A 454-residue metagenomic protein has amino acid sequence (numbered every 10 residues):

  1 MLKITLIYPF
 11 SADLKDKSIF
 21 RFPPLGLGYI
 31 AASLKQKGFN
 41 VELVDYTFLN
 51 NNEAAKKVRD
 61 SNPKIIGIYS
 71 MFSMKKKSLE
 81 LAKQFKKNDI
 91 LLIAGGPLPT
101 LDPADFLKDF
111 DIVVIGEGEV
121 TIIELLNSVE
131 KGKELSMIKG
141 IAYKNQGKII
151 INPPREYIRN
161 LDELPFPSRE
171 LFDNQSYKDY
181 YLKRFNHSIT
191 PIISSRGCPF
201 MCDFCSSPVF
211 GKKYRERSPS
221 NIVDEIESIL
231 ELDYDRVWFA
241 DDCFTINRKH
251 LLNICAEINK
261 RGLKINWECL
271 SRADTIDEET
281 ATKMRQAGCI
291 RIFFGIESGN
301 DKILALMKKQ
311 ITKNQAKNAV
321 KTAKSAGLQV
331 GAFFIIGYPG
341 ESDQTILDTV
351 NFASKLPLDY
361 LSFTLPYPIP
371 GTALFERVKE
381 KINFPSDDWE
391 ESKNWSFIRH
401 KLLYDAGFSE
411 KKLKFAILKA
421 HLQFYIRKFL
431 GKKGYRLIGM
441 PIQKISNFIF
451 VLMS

Functional and structural regions predicted by a protein language model:
L2, F20, G26, I30-N160 (+1 more regions): Glycine-rich beta-alpha loop elements in corrinoid/cobalamin-binding modules across cobalamin-dependent enzymes
L2-L14, A142-N145, I149, Q329 (+3 more regions): C-terminal accessory regions of radical SAM enzymes
F10-A12, I138, K144-S194: N-terminal [4Fe-4S]-dependent radical SAM core
F22, P167-F333, N351: Radical SAM [4Fe-4S] cluster-binding motif and immediate context
T47, L98, A240-N247, R272-A273 (+2 more regions): Short, solvent-exposed turn/loop segments enriched in Gly/Ser/Thr/Pro and often Arg
S61, L232, L356: Active-site charged/polar residues at nucleotide-handling catalytic sites that mediate phosphoryl, nucleotidyl
A104-K108, T280, G340-S354: Catalytic cores of alpha/beta
